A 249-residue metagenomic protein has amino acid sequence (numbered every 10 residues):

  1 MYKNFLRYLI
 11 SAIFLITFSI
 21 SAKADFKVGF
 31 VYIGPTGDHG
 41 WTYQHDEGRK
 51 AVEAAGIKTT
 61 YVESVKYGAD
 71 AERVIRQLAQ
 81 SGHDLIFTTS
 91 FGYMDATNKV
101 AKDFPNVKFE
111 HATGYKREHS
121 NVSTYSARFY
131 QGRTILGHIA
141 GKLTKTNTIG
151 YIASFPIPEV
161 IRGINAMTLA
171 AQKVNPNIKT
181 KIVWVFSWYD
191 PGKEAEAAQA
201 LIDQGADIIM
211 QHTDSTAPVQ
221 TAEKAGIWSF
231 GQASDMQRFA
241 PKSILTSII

Functional and structural regions predicted by a protein language model:
M1-I10: Bacterial N-terminal signal peptides that target proteins for export
A12-L15: Short, linear, compositionally biased motifs with a strong N-terminal bias
T17-S21: N-terminal signal peptide c-region/cleavage motif recognized by signal peptidases
A24-I249: A residue-level marker of the well-folded mature domains of exported/periplasmic proteins
